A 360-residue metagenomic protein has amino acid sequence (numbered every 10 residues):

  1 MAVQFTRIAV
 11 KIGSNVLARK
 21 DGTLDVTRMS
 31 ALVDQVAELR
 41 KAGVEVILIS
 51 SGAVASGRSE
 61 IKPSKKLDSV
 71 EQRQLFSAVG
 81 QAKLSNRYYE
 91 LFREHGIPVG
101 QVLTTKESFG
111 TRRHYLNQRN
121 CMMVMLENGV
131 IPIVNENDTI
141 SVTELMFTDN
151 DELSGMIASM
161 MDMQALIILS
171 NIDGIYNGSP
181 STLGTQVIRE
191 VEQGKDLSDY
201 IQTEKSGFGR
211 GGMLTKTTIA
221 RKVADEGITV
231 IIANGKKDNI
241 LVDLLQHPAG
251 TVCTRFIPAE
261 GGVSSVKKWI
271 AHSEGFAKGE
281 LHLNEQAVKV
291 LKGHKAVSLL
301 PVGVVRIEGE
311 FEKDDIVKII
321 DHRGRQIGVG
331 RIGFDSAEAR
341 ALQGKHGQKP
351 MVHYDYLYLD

Functional and structural regions predicted by a protein language model:
A2-K66, V70-P98, V102-D360: C-terminal catalytic "cap/lid" subdomain
